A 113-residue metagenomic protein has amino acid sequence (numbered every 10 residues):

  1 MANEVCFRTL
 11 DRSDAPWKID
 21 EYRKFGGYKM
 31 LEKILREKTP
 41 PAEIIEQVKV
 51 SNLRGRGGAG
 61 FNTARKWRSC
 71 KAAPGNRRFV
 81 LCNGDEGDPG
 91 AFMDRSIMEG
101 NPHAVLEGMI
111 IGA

Functional and structural regions predicted by a protein language model:
M1-A113: Feature of Fe-S/electron-transfer and energy-metabolism proteins that preferentially highlights extended coupling
